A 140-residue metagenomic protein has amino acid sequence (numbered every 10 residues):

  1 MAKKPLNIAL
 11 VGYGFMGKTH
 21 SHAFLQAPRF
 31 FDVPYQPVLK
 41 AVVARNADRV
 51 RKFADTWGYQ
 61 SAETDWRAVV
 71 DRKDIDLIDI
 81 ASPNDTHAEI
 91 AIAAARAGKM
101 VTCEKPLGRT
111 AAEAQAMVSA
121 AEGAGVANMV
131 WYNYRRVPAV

Functional and structural regions predicted by a protein language model:
M1-W57: N-terminal Rossmann-like dinucleotide-binding module
N7, V38, D74-L77, M100 (+1 more regions): Structural signature of beta-strand start/N-cap positions in the alpha/beta core of ABC transporter nucleotide-binding
A27, R72-K73, V137: Acidic-histidine catalytic/liganding microenvironments
F30-Y35, A97, E122-V126: Short helix-capping segments at alpha-helix termini
L39-V42, A62, N128: Conserved beta-strand scaffold positions in the cores of enzyme catalytic domains, especially in NTP/NDP-utilizing
N46-D48, W57-A120: Beta-loop-alpha module in the N-terminal Rossmann-like domain of NAD(P)-dependent dehydrogenases, especially those
G108-V140: A contiguous active-site-proximal alpha/beta segment in oxidoreductase catalytic domains
